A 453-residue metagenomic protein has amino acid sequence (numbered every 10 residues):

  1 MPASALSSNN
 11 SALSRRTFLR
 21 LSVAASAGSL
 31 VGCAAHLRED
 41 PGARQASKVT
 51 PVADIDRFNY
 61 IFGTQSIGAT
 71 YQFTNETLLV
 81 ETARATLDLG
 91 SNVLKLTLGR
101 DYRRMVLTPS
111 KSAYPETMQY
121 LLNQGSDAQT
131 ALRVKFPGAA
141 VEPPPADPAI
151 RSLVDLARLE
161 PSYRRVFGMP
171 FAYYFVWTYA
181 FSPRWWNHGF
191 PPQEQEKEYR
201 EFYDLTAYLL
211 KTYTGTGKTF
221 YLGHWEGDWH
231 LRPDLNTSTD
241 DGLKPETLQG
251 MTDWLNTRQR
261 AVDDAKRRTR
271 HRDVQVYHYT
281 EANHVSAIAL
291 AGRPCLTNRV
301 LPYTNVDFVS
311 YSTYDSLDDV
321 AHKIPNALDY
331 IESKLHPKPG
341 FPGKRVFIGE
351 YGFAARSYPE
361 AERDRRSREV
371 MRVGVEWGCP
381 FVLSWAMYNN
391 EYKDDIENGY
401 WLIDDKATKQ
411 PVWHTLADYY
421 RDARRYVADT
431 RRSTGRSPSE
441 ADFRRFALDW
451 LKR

Functional and structural regions predicted by a protein language model:
P2-S26: N-terminal secretory signal peptides and thylakoid transit peptides that target proteins across membranes
E76-R104, M169-Y173: Catalytic domains of carbohydrate-active enzymes, especially glycoside hydrolases
V106-V154, L383-R453: Aromatic-rich peripheral "rim/lid" segments of glycoside hydrolase catalytic domains that contact and position glycan
M169-P183, T280-A282, L290-N326: Aromatic- and acid-rich polysaccharide-binding/catalytic face of secreted or lumenal carbohydrate-active enzymes
Y179-F181, L210-K244, Q275-A282: Active-site groove signature of glycoside hydrolases
G223, D253-L290, G343-E350, S384-W385: Aromatic-lined carbohydrate-recognition surfaces of secreted/lumenal glycan-active proteins
L231-L235, K338-S367, A386-L402: Active-site clefts of carbohydrate-active enzymes
R299, Y303-P359: Glycoside hydrolase catalytic-domain groove-lining segments
